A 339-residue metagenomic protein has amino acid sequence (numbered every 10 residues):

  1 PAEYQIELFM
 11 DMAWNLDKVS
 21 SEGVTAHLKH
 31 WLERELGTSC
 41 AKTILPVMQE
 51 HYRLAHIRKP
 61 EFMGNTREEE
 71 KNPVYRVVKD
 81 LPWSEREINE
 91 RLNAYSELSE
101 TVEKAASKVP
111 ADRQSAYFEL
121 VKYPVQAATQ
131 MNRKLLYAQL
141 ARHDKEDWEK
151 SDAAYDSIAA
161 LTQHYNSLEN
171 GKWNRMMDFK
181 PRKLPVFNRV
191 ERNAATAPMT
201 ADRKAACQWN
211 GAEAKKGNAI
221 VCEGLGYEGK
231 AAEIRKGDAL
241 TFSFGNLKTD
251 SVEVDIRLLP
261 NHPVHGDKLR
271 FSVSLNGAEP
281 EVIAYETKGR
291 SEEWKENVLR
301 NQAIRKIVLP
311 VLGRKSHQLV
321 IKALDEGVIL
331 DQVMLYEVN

Functional and structural regions predicted by a protein language model:
P1-G211, K215-G217: Substrate-binding groove of N-acetylhexosamine-processing glycoside hydrolases
R175-N339: Extracytoplasmic
